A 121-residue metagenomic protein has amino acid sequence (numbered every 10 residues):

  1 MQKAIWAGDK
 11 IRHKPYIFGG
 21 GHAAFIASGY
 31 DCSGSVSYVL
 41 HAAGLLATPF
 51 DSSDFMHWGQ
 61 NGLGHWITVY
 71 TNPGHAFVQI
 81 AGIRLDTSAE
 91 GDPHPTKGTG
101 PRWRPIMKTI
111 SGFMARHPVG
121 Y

Functional and structural regions predicted by a protein language model:
M1-D9, S33-S37: Extracytoplasmic/secreted envelope proteins and their assembly/folding machinery, especially bacterial periplasmic
K3, K10-K14, A42-G44: Gly/Pro-biased beta-strand-loop elements
I5, S37, H41-Y121: ...with weaker cross-activation on analogous glycine-rich loops/strands in unrelated enzymes
K10-G29, P49: Active-site nucleophile-His-acid catalytic modules used for acyl/amide transfer and hydrolysis across diverse enzymes
A24-A43: Active-site nucleophilic cysteine motif
